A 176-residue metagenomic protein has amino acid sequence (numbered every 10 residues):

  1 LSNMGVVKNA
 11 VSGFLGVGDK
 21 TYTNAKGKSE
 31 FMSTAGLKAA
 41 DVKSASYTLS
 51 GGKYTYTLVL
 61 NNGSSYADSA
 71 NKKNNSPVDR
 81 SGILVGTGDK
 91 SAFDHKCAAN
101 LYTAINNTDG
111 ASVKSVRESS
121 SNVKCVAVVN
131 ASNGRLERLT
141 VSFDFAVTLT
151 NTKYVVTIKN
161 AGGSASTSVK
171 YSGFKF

Functional and structural regions predicted by a protein language model:
L1-F176: Subset-of-secretome marker
